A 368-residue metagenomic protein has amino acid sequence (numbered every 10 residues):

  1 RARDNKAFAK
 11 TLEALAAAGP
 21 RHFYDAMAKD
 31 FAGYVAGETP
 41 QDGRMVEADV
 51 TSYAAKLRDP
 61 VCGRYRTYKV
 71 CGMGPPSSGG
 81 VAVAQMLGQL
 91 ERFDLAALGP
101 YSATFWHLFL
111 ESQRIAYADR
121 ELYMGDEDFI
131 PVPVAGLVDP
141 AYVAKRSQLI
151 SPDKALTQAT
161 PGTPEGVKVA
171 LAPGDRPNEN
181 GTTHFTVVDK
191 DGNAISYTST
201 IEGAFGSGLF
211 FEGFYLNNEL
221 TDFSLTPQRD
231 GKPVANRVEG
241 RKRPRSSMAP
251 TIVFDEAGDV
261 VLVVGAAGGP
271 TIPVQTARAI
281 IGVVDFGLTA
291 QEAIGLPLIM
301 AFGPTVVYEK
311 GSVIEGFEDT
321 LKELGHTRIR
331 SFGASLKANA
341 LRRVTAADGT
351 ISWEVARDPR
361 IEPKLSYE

Functional and structural regions predicted by a protein language model:
R1-P40, R120, E127, K154-T160: Non-catalytic, conformational "gating/processing" segments within enzyme and secreted inhibitor domains
N5, G43, R92-T200, S331-F332: Internal maturation/activation junctions in enzymes
A17-Y24, K29-V35, G88-E91, A266-L288: Alpha-helical support elements that line or immediately flank enzyme active sites and cofactor-binding pockets
A26-A32, Y101-Y117, A290-M300: Short, well-structured alpha-helical segments that form the helix of a local strand-helix-strand
G33, G37-E111: Structured, charged N-terminal subsegments at the starts of enzyme catalytic cores and at intra-chain domain/subunit
E38-V46, V188, N193-A257, L262 (+2 more regions): Active-site rim segments in enzyme catalytic domains, especially the processed small/beta chain of N-terminal
L57, E179-T182, S246-M248: Short, small/polar residue-rich loop motifs at catalytic or cofactor-binding pockets
D191, R241-P244, T276, D285-G333: Extended C-terminal subregions enriched in glycine
